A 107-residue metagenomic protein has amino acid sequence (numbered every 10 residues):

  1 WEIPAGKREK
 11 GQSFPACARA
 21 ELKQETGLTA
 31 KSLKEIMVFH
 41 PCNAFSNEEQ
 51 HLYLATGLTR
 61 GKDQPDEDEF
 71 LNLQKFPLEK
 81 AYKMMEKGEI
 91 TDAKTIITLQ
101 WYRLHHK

Functional and structural regions predicted by a protein language model:
W1-I3: N-terminal strand-loop-strand
A5-A93: Unchanged
L99: C-terminal boundary of histidine-terminating zinc-finger modules
L104-K107: Generic C-terminal helix-cap and adjacent flexible tail
